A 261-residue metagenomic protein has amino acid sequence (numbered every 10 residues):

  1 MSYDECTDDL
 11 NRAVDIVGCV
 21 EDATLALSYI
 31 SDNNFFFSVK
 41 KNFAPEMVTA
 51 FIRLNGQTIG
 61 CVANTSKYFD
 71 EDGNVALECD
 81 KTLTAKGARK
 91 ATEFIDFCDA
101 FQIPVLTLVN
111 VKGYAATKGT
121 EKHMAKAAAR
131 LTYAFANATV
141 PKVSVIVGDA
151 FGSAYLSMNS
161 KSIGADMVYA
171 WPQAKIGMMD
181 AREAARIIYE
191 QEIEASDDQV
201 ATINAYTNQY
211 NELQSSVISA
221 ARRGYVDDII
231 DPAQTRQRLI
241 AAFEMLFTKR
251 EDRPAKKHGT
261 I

Functional and structural regions predicted by a protein language model:
M1-I261: Ligand-binding clefts of soluble mixed alpha/beta catalytic domains
